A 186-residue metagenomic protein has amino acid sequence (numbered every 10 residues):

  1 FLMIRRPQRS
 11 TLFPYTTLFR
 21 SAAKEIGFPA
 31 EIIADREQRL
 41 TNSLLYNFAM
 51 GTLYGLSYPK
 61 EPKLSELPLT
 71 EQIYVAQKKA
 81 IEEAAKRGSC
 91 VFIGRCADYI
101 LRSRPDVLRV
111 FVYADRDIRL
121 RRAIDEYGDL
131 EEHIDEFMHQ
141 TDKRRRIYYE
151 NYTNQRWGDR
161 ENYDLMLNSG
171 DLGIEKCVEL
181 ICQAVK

Functional and structural regions predicted by a protein language model:
M3-L18: Short, small-residue-biased leader/transition segments that mark boundaries at the very start of proteins
L12, V107-R109, D164-M166: Conserved beta-strand scaffold positions in the cores of enzyme catalytic domains, especially in NTP/NDP-utilizing
S21-S89: ATP-dependent small-molecule kinase phosphotransfer cores that center on conserved nucleotide phosphate-binding segments
I33, Q38-Y54, L130-E175: Small-molecule kinase domains that catalyze NTP-dependent phosphoryl transfer to phosphate-bearing small molecules
E71-V75, C90-G94, I147-N151: Short gly/ser/thr-rich secondary-structure transition/capping motifs
A76-Y127: ATP-dependent NMP and nucleoside kinases share a basic, alpha-helical "lid"
K78, I174-C182: Short, amphipathic alpha-helical "lid/cap" segments that border enzyme active or binding sites
